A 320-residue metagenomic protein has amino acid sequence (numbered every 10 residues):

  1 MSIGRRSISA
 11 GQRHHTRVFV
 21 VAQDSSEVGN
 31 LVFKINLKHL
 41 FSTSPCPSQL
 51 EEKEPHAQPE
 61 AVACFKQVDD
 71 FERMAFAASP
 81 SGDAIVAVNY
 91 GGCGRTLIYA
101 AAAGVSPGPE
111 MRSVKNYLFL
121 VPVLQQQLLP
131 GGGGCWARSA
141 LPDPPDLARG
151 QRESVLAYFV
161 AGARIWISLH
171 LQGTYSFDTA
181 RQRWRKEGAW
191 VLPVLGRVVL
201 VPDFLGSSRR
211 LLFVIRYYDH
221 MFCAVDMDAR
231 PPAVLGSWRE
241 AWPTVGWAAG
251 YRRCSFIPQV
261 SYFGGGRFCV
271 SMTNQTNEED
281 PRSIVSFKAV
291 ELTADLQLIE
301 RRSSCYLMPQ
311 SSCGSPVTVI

Functional and structural regions predicted by a protein language model:
M1-Q67, A248-R252, G266-R267, T273-I320: Sequence/structural signature of beta-propeller modules and their immediately flanking N-terminal secretory/stalk
S2, S9-G11, F19-S25, K66-G264 (+1 more regions): Eukaryote-skewed repeat-based solenoidal scaffolds used as protein-protein interaction platforms, primarily
